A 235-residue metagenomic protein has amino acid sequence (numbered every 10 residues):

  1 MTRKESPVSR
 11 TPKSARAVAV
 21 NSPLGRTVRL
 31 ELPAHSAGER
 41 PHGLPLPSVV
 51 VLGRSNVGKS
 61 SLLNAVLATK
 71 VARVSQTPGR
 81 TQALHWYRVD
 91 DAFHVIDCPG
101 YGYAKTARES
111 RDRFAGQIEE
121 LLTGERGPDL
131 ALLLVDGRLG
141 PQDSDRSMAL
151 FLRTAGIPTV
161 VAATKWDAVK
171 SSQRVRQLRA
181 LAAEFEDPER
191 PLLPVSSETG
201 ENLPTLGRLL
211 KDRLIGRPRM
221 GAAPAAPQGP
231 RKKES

Functional and structural regions predicted by a protein language model:
T2-K105, I215, M220-E234: Conserved G1/Walker A P-loop phosphate-binding module
G25-G38, A168-A223: Canonical P-loop GTPase G-domain recognition
A68-T69, R80, R111-F114, M148-L152 (+2 more regions): Glycine-rich, phosphate-binding/catalytic loops in enzymes
T81, R111-A115, Q142, G200-L203: Amphipathic alpha-helical transducer elements in NTP-driven molecular machines
Y87, T164, L206: Residue-level signal for inorganic ion chemistry
D97, T164, S196: Active-site glycine-centered loops adjacent to acidic/histidine catalytic or metal-binding residues that shape
Y101-R111, R138, D167-K170: Flexible beta-alpha connector loops of hexameric P-loop NTPases
G116-R190: Conserved C-terminal guanine-recognition region of P-loop GTPase G domains, centered on the G4
